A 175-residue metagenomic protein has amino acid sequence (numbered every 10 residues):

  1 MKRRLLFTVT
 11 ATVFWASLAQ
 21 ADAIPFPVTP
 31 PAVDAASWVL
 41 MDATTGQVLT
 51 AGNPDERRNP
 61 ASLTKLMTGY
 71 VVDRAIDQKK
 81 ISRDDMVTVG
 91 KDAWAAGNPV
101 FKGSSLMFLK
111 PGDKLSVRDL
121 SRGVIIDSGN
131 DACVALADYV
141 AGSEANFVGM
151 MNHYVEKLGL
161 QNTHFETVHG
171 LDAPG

Functional and structural regions predicted by a protein language model:
M1-F7: Bacterial N-terminal signal peptides that target proteins for export
T8-S17: Bacterial N-terminal signal peptides
A21-G175: Active-site-adjacent loops and short helices of periplasmic peptidoglycan-processing enzymes
